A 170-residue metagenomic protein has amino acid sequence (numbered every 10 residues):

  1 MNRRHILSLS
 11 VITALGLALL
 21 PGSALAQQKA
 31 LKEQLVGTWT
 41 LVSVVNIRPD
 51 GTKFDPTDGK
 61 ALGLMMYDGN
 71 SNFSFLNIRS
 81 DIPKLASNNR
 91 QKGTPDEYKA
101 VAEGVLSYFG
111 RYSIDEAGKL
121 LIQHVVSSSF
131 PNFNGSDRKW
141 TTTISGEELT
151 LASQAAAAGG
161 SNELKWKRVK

Functional and structural regions predicted by a protein language model:
M1-T13: Bacterial N-terminal signal peptides that target proteins for export
S10-I12, L20-K170: Lipid interaction determinants
